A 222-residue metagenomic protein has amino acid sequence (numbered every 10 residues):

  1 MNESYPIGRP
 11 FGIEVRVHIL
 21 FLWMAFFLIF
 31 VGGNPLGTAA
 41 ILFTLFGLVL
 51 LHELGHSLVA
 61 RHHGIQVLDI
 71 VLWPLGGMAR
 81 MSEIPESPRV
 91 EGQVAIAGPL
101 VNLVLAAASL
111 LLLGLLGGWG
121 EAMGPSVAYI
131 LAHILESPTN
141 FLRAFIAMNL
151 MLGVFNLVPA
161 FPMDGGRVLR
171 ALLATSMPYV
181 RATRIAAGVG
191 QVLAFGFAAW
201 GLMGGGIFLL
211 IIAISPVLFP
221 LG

Functional and structural regions predicted by a protein language model:
M1-G222: Hydrophobic transmembrane alpha-helices and their immediate loop junctions in multi-pass integral membrane proteins
